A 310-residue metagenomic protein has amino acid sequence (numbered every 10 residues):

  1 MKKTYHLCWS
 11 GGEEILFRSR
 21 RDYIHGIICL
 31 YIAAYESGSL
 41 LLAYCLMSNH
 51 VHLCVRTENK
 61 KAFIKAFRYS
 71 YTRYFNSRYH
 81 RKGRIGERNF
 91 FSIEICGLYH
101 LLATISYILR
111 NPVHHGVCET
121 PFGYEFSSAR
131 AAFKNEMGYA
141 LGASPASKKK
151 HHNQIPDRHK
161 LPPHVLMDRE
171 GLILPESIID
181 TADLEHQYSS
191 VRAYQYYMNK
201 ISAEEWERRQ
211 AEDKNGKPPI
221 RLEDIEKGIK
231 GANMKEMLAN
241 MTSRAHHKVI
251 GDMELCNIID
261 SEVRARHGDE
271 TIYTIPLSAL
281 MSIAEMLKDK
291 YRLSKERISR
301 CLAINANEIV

Functional and structural regions predicted by a protein language model:
M1-A43, T57-V310: Short Pro-Cys-Gly-centered "Cys-loop" motif that presents a nucleophilic cysteine in a tight turn
S48-T57: Short beta-strand->loop micro-motif that forms the acidic, two-metal-ion catalytic signature in nucleotide-processing
